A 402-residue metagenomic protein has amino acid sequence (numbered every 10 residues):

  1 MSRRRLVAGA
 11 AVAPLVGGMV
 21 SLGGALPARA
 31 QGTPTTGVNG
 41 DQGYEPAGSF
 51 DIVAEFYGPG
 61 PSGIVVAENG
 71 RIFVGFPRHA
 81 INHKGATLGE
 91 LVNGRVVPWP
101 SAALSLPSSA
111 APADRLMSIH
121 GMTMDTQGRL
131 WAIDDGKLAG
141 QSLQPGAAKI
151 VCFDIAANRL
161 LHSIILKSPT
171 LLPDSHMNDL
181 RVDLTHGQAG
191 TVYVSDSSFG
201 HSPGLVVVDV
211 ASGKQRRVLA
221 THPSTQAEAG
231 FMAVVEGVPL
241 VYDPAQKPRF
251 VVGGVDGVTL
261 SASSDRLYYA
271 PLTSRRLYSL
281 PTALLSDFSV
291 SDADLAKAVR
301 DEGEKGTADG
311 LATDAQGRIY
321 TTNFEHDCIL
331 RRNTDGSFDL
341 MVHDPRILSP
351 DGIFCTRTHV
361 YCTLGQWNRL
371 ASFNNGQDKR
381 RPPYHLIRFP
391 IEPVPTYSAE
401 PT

Functional and structural regions predicted by a protein language model:
M1, V20-I52, L160: C-terminal segment of N-terminal export signals and the immediately downstream linker at the start of the mature
M1-P14: N-terminal secretory signal peptides and thylakoid transit peptides that target proteins across membranes
D51-K84: Beta-strand-rich domains and repeat architectures in extracellular enzymes and scaffolds, especially beta-propellers
Y57-N69, A111-I133, T170-T191, T225-R266 (+2 more regions): Beta-rich, blade/repeat-based domains predominating in secreted/periplasmic proteins but also intracellular
G75-L104: Beta-propeller domains
G94-T126, D135-A139, I165-S168: Blade-loop segments of beta-propeller domains
L143-H186, S195: Asp-box/WD-like beta-propeller blade repeats and closely related beta-sheet repeat scaffolds
S261, Y268-L272, A298-S337: Loop/turn-rich, solvent-exposed surfaces of beta-rich toroidal or solenoidal domains
